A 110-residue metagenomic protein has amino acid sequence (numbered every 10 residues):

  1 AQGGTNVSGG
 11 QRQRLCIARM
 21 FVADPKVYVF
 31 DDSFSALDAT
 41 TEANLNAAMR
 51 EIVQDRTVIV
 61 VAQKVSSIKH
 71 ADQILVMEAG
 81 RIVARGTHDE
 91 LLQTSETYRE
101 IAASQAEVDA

Functional and structural regions predicted by a protein language model:
Q2-T5, Q11-R14, T40-A43: Conserved ABC ATPase nucleotide-binding domain "signature" region
G4, D32, T40, A47 (+1 more regions): C-terminal portion of ABC ATPase nucleotide-binding domains
L15-C16, V22: ABC ATPase nucleotide-binding domain helices that frame the ATP-binding cleft
I17, V61: Hydrophobic anchor residue at the start of the ABC signature
V22-K26, D55: A short, proline-enriched helix->beta-strand linker immediately N-terminal to the Walker B motif in ABC-type P-loop
V29: Active-site beta3 strand of CheY-like receiver
E51-V60: Conserved catalytic loops of ABC-family nucleotide-binding domains
